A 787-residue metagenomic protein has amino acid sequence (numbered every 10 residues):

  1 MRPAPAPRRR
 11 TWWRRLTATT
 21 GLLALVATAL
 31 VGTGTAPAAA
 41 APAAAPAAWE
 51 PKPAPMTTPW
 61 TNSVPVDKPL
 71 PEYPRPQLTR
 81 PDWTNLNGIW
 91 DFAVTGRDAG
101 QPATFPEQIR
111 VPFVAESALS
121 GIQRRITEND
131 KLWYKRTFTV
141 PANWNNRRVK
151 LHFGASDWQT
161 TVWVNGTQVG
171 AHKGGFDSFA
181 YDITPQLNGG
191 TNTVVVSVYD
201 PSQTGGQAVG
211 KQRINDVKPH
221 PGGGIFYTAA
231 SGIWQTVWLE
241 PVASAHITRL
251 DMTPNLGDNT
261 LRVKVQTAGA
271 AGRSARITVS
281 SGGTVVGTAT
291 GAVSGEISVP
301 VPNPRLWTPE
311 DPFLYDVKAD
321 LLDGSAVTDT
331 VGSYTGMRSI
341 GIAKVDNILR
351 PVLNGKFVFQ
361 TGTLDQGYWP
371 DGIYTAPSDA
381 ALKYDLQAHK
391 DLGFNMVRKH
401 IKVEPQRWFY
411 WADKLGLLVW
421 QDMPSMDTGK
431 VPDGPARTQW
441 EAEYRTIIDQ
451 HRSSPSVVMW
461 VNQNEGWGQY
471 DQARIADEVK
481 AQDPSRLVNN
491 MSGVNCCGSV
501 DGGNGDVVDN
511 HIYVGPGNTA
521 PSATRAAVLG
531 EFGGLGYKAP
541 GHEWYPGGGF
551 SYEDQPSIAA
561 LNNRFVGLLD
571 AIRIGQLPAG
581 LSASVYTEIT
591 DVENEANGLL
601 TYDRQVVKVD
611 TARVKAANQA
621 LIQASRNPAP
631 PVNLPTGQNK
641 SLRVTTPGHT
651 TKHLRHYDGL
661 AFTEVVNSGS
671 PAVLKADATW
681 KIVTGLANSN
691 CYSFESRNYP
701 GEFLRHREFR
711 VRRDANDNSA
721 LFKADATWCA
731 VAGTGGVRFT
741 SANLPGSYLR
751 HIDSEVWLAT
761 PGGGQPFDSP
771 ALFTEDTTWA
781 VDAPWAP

Functional and structural regions predicted by a protein language model:
M1-P42: Secretory targeting and sorting signals
L16-A27, G32, N627-P787: Lectin-like carbohydrate-binding module/patch detector with strong preference for beta-trefoil
A43-W83: N-terminal pre-domain segments of enzymes
D91-G96, R124-R125, N129-A245, L418: Accessory beta-strand-rich segments of carbohydrate-active enzymes
A115-N165, G170-K173, E240-D251, P304 (+4 more regions): Active-site-adjacent substrate/metal-binding segments within catalytic domains of carbohydrate-active enzymes
V164, N259-G291, I297, V317: Beta-strand-rich binding/interaction modules
I214-V217, T587-P630: Aromatic-rich peripheral "rim/lid" segments of glycoside hydrolase catalytic domains that contact and position glycan
L386-D391, N395-Q605: Substrate-binding/catalytic cleft of secreted carbohydrate-active enzymes, primarily glycoside hydrolases
